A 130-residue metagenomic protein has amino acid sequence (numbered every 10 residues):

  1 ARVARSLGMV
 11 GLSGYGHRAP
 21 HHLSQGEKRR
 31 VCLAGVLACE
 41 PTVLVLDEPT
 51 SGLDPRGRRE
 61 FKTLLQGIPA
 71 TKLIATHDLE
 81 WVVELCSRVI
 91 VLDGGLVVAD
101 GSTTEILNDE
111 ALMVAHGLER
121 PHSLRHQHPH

Functional and structural regions predicted by a protein language model:
R2-Y15: Conserved ABC ATPase "signature" region
A19-L23: Conserved ABC ATPase signature
L44-D47: Catalytic Walker B motif of ABC-type/P-loop ATPase nucleotide-binding domains
T76-H77: H-loop/switch region of ABC-family ATPase nucleotide-binding domains
V82-E84: A short, surface-exposed alpha-helical micro-motif characterized by mixed small hydrophobic and charged/polar residues
D100-G101: ABC ATPase "signature
